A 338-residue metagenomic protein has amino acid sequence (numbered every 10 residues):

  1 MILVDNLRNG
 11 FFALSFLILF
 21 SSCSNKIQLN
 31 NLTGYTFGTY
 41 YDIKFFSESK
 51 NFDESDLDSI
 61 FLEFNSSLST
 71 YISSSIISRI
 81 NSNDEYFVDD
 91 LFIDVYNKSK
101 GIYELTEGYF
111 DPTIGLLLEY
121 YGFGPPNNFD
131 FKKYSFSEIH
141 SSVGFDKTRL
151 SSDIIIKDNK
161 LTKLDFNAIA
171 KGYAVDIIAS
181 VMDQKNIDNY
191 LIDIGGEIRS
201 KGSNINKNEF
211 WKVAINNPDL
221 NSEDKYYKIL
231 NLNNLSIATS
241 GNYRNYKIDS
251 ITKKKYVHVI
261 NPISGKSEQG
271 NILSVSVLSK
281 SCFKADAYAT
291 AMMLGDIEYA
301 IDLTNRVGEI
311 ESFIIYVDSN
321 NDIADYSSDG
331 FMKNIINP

Functional and structural regions predicted by a protein language model:
I2-F12, S21-P338: Mature catalytic core of soluble alpha/beta enzymes
